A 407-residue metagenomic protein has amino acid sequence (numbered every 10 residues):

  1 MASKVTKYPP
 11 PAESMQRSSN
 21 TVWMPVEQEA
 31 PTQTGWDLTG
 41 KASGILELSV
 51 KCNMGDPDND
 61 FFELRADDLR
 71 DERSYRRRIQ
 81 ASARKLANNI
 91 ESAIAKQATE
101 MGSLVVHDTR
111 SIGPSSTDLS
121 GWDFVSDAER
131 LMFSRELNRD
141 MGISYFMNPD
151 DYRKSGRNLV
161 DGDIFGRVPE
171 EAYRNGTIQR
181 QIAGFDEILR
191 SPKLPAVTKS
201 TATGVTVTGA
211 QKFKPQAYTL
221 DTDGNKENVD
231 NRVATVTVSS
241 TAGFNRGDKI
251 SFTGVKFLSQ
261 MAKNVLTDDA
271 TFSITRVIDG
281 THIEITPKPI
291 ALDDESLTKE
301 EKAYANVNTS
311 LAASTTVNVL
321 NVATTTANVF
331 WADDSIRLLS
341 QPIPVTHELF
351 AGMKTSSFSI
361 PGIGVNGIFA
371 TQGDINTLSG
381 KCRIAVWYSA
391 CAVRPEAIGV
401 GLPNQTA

Functional and structural regions predicted by a protein language model:
M1, G166-G204, N318-A407: Protruding loop/beta-arch "assembly-hinge" segments enriched in small, turn-prone residues
M1-L48, C52, R394, G399 (+1 more regions): N-terminal "assembly arms/tails" that initiate or stabilize quaternary assembly in self-assembling proteins
E13, R17-T21, G35-T39, D230-R232 (+3 more regions): Glycine-centered loop/turn motifs
G35-D37, G156-L159, E295-T298, C382 (+1 more regions): Short conserved micro-motifs at the rims of enzyme active sites and ligand-binding pockets
V50-S111, D118, F124, R135-R153 (+3 more regions): Long, contiguous amphipathic alpha-helices that act as assembly "spine/axial" helices in icosahedral shell and virion
E72-R77, A81-L137, D151-K154, G204-T208 (+4 more regions): Alpha-helical scaffold segments that mediate packing/assembly in large oligomeric complexes
K154-K288, L292, A313, N404-A407: Autoprocessing Asn-cyclization modules and mimics
T275-L349: Glycine- and charge-enriched low-complexity intrinsically disordered segments
